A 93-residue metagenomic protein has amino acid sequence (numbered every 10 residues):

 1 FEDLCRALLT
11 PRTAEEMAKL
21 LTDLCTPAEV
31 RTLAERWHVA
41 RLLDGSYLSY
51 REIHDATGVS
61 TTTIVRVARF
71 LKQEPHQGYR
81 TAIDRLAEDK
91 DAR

Functional and structural regions predicted by a protein language model:
F1-P11: General nucleic-acid-binding
M17-R36: Short, Lys/Arg-enriched anionic-surface-contact patches
L33-L48: Short, amphipathic alpha-helical "recognition" segments used to contact nucleic acids or chromatin
S46-E52, H76: Short helix-capping/linker segments at secondary-structure and domain boundaries
R51-G58, I64: Short alpha-helical "recognition helix" segments of helix-turn-helix
T63, E74-Y79: Winged helix-turn-helix DNA-binding recognition segment
A68-L71: DNA major-groove recognition helix of helix-turn-helix
Q77-R93: Intrinsically disordered, low-complexity basic tails/linkers immediately adjacent to helix-turn-helix/homeobox/MYB/SANT
